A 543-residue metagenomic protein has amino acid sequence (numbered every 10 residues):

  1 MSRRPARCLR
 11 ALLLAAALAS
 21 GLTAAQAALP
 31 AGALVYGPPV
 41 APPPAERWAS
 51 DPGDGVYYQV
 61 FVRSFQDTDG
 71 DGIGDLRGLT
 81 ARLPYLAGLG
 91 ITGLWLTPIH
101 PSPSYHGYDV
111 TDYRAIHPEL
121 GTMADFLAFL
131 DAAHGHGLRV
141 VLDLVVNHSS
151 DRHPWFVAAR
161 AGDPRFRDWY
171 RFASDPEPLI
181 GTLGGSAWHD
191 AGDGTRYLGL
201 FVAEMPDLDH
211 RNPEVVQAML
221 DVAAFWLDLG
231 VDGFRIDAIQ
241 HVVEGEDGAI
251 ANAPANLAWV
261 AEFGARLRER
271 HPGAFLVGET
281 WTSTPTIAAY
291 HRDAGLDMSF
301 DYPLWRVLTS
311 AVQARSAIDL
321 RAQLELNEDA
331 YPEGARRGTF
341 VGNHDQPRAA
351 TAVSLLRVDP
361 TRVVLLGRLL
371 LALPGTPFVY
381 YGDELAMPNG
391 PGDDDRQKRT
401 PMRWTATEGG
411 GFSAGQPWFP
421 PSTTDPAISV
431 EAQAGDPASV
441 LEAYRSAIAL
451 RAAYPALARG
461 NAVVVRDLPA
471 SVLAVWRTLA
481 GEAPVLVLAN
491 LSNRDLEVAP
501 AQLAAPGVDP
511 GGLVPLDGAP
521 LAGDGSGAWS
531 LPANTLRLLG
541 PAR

Functional and structural regions predicted by a protein language model:
S2-L12: Bacterial N-terminal signal peptides that target proteins for export
A11-T23: Bacterial N-terminal signal peptides
L29-L220, A224, D228, I239-I287 (+2 more regions): Acidic/aromatic-lined carbohydrate-recognition and catalytic surfaces of CAZymes acting on diverse glycans
Y36, W48, P52-G53, G264-R270 (+7 more regions): Loop/helix patches that line or flank the sugar-binding groove of alpha-linked glycan CAZymes
L94, F234-I236, V379: Hydrophobic residues within beta-strands of alpha/beta enzymes
V141-L142, R235, V277, F340-V341 (+2 more regions): Generic enzyme active-site microenvironment
D495-G518: Beta-strand-rich binding/interaction modules
G523-R543: C-terminal beta-strand-rich structural cap/linker in extracellular carbohydrate-active enzymes
